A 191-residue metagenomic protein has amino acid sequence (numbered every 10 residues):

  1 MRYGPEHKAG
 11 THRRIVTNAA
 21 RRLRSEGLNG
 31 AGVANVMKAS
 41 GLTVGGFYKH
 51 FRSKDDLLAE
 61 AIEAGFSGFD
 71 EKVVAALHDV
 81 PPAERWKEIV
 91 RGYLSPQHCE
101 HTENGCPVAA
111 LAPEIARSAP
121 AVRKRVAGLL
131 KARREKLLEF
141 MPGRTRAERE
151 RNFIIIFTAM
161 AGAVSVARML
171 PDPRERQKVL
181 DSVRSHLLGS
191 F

Functional and structural regions predicted by a protein language model:
M1-A9: N-terminal intrinsically disordered/low-complexity leader segments
K8, H12, I62, F66 (+1 more regions): Amphipathic, non-transmembrane alpha-helical scaffold segments
R14, R22-E60: Helix-turn-helix
I15-L23, Y93, M160: Short hydrophobic clusters on alpha-helical segments that form packing/core surfaces in small helical domains
L58-G65, K72: Alpha-helical DNA-contacting segments of helix-turn-helix folds
E60, V74-G105, F153-I156: Hydrophobic alpha-helical connector segments
A119-L129, F140-F191: Hydrophobic/aromatic-rich alpha-helical bundle segments in the mid-to-C-terminal region
